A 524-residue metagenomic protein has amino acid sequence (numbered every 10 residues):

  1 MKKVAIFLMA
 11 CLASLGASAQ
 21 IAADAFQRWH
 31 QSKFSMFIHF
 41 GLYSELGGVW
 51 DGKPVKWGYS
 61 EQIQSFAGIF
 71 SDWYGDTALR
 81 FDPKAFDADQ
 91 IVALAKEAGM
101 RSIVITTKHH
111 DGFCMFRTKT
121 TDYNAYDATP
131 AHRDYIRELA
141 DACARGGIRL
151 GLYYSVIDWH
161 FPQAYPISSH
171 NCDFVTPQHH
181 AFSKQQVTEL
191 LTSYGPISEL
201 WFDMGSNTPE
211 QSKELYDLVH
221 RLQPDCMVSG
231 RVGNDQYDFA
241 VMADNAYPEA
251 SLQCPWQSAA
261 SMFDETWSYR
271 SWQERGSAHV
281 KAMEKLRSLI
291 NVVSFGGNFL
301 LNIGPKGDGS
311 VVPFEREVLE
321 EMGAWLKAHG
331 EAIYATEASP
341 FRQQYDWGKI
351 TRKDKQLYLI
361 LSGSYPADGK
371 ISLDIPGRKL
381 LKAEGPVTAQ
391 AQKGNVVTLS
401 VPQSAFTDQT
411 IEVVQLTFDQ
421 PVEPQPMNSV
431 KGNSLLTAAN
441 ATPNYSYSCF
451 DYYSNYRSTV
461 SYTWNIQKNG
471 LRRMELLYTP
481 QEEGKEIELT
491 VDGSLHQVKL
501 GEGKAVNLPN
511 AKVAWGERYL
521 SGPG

Functional and structural regions predicted by a protein language model:
M1-V4, A95: Positively charged n-region of N-terminal signal peptides that target proteins for export
A5-L12: Sec-dependent signal peptide hydrophobic core
S14-G16: N-terminal signal peptide c-region/cleavage motif recognized by signal peptidases
Q20-L471, T479-S521: Mature catalytic domains of secreted/periplasmic carbohydrate-active enzymes
